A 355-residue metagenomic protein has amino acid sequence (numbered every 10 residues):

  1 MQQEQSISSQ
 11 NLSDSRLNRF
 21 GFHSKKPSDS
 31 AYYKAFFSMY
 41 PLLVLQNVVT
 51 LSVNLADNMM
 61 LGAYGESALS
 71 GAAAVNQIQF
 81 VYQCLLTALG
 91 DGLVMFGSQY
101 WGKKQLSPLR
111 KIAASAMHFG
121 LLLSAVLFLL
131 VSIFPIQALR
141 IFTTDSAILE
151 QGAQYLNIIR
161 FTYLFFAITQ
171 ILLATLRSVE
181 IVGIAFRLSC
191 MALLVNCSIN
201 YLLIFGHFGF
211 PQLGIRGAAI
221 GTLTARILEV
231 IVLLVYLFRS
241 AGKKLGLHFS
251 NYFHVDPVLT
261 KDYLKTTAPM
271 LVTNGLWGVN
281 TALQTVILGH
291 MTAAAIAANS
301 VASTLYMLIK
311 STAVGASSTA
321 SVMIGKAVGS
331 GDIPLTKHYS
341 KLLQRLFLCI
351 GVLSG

Functional and structural regions predicted by a protein language model:
M1-L43, G97-L164, Q212-T267, I324-G355: Short alpha-helical transmembrane segments in multi-pass integral membrane proteins
Y33-S52, A56, I78-L85, F161 (+4 more regions): Residue-level signal for short hydrophobic patches within transmembrane helices of multi-pass membrane transporters
P41, S52-V53, L89, L130-F134 (+6 more regions): Residue-level signal for transmembrane alpha-helical positions in Major Facilitator Superfamily
N47-L51, C84, S124, F128 (+10 more regions): Residue-level hotspots within the lipid-embedded alpha helices of multi-pass solute transporters
V48, S52-S70, L139-S146, L202-L213 (+3 more regions): Helix-terminus/linker motif at the lipid-water interface of multi-pass membrane proteins
L69-S132, F166-A185, T285, I296-G355: Small-residue-rich hydrophobic transmembrane alpha-helices
G90, I159-S178, A185-N196, A218-L234 (+1 more regions): Short runs within selected transmembrane alpha-helices of multi-pass transporters and secretion channels
V131, A174, N200, I204 (+2 more regions): Structural signal for membrane-spanning alpha-helices in multi-pass inner-membrane proteins, emphasizing helix cores
